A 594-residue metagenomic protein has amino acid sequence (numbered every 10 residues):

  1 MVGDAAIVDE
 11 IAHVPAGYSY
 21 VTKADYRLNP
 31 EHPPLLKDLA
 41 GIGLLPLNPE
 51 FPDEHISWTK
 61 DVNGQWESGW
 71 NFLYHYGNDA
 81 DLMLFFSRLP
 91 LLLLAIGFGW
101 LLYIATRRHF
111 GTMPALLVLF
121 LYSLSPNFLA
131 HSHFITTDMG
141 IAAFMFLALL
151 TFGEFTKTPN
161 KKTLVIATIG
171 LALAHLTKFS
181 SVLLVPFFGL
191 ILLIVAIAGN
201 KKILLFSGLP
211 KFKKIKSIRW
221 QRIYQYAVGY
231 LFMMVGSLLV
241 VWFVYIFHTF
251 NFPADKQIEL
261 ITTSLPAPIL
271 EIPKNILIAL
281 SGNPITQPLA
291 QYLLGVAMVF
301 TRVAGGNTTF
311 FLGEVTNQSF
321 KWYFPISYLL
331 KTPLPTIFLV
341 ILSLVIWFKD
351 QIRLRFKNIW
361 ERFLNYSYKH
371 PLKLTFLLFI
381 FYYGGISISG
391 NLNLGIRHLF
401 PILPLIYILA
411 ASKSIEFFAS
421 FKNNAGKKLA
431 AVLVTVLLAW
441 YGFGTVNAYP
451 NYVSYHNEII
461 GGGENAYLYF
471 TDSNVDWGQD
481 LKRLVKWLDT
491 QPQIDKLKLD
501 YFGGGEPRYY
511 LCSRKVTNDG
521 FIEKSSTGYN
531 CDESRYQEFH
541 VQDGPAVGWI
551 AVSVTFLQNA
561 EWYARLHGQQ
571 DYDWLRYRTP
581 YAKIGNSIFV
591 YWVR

Functional and structural regions predicted by a protein language model:
Y26-P90, A254-Q318: Interfacial juxtamembrane loops and adjacent helix segments that form the catalytic/substrate-binding surfaces
E54-G69, L102-L124, K157-I166, K369 (+2 more regions): Transmembrane-helix signature of polytopic, membrane-embedded enzymes that assemble or transfer cell-envelope glycans
L89-H109, L147, T151, K349-I352: Transmembrane-helix motifs of polytopic, lipid-linked glycan transferases
V118-S123, A130, L150, L171 (+1 more regions): Short helix- or helix-capping micro-motifs that position conserved polar/aromatic residues at function-defining sites
A148-T163, A198: Membrane-interface transmembrane helices that cradle and orient dolichyl/undecaprenyl
P186-G189, L193, L231-M234, F348 (+4 more regions): Signature aromatic-anchored transmembrane alpha helix within multi-pass, membrane-resident enzymes that catalyze glycan
K274-I276, L312, I460-R594: C-terminal luminal/periplasmic domains and tails of membrane-associated envelope-modifying transferases
S327, T332-Y366: Hydrophobic, aromatic-rich transmembrane alpha-helices and their immediate juxtamembrane boundary segments
